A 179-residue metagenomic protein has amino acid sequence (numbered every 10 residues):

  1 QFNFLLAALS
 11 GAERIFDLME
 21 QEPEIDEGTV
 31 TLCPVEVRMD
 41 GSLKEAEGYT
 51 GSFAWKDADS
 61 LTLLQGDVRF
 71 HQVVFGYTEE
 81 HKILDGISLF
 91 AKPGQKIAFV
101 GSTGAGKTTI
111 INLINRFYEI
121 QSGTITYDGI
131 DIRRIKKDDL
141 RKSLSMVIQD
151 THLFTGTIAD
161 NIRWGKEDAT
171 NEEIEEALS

Functional and structural regions predicted by a protein language model:
Q1-E20: Cytosolic ends of transmembrane helices, especially the final helix of ABC transmembrane type-1 domains
G11, Q21, K137, R141: ATP/adenylate-binding site constellation spanning eukaryotic-like Ser/Thr protein kinases, ABC-transporter
D17, E24, R163: Conserved E/DxxT/N motif and adjacent residues on the DHp alpha2 helix of HisKA-family sensor histidine kinases
E20-Q21, Q149: Residues at helix-coil transition
Q21-E24, I174: Hydrophobic patch in the ABC ATPase nucleotide-binding domain
G28, V35-S179: ABC-type nucleotide-binding domain
